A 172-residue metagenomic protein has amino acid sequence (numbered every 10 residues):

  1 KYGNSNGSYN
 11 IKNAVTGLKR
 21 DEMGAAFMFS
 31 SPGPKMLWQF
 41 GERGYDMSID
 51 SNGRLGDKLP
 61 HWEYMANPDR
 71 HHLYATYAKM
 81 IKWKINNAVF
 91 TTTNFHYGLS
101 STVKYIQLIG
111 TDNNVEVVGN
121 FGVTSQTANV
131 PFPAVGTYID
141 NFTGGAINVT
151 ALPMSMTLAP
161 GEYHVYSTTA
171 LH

Functional and structural regions predicted by a protein language model:
K1-G17, E22-M28: Noncatalytic carbohydrate-binding groove/subsite architecture in carbohydrate-active enzymes
T16-E22, F29-L37, G41-M47, S51-H172: Carbohydrate-interacting/catalytic domains
